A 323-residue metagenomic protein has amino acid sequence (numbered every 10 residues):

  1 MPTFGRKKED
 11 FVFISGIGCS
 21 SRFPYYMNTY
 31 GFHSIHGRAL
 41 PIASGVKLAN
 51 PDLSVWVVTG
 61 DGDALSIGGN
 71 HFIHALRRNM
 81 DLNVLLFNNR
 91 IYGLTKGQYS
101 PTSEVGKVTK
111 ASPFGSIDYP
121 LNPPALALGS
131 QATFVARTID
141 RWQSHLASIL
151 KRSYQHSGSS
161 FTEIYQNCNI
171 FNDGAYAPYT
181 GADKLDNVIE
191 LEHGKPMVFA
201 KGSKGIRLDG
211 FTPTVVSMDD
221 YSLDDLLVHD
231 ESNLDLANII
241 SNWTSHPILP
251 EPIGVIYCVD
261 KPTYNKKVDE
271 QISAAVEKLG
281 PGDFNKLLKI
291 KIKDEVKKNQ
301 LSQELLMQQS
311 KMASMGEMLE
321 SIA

Functional and structural regions predicted by a protein language model:
M1-W56, Q271-L301: Thiamine diphosphate
I14-G16, V58-T59, N83-N88, E163-Y165 (+1 more regions): Short beta-strand segments
C19-G93, H145-S148: Thiamine diphosphate
S66-L82, F87, I91-L234: Glycine-rich ThDP/TPP pyrophosphate-binding loop and its adjacent helix/strand module within ThDP-dependent enzymes
D225-K298: ATP/nucleoside-binding phosphotransfer catalytic cores, i.e., glycine-rich phosphate-binding loops
E295-A313: Conserved signal-transmission helix
L305, E320-S321: PAS-family sensory domains
